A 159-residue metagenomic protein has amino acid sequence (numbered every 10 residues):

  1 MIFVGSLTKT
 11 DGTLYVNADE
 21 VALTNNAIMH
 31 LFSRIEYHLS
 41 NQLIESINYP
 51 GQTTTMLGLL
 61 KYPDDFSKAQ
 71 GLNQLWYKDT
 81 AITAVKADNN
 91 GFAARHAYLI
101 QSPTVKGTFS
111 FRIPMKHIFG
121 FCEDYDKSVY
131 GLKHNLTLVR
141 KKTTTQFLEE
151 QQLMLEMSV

Functional and structural regions predicted by a protein language model:
M1-V159: Short, low-complexity Pro/Thr/Gly
